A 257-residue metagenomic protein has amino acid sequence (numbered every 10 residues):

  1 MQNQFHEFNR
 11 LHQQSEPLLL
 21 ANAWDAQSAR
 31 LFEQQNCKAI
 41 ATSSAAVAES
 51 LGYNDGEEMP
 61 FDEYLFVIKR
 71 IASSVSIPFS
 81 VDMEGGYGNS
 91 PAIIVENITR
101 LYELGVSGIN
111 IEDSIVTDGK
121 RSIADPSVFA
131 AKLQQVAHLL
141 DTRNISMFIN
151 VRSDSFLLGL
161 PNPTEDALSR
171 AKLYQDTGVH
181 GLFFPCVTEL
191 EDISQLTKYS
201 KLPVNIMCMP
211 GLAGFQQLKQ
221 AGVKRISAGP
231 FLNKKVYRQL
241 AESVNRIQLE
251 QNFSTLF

Functional and structural regions predicted by a protein language model:
Q2-V81, Y87-I206, P210-A228, K234-Y237 (+1 more regions): Alpha/beta enzyme core
K234-F257: Structured C-terminal subdomain patch of bacterial secreted/periplasmic proteins
